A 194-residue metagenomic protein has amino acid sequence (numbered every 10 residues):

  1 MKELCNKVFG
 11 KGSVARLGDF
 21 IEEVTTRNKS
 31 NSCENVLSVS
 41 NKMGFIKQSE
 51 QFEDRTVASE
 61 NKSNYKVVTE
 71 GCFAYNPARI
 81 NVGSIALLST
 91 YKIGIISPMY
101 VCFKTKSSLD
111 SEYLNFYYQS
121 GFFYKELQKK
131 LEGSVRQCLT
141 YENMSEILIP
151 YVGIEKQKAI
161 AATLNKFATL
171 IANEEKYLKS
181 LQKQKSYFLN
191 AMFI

Functional and structural regions predicted by a protein language model:
M1-K29, E146: Non-catalytic DNA-recognition/assembly elements of restriction-modification systems
E3-K11, C138, I149-L181, Y187-I194: A structural feature that tracks compact, well-ordered secondary-structure segments with a strong bias toward
G18-E70: Sequence-specific dsDNA recognition surfaces
N64-F123: A short beta-sheet element
G94-M99, E132-E155: A short glycine-rich beta-alpha junction/loop motif
